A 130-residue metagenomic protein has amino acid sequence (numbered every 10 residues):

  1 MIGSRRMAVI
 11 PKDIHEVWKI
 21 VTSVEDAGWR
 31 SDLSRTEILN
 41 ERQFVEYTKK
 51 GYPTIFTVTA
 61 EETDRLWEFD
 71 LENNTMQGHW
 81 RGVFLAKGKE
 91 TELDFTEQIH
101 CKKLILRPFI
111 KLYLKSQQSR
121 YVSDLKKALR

Functional and structural regions predicted by a protein language model:
M1-E37: Hydrophobic ligand-binding cavity/cleft-lining segments
M1-M7, P53, L66, H79 (+1 more regions): Intrinsic-disorder/low-complexity, polar/charged segments enriched in Ser/Thr/Lys/Arg/Asp/Glu/Gln
P11-H15, T59-D64, V83-E92, R130: A short, structured loop/turn motif at beta-sheet edges
T22-T75, H79, A128-R130: Glycine-rich portal/gate segments that line the openings of hydrophobic small-molecule binding cavities
N73-S123, K127: Beta-strand/loop substructures that line and gate deep hydrophobic ligand-binding cavities in soluble
